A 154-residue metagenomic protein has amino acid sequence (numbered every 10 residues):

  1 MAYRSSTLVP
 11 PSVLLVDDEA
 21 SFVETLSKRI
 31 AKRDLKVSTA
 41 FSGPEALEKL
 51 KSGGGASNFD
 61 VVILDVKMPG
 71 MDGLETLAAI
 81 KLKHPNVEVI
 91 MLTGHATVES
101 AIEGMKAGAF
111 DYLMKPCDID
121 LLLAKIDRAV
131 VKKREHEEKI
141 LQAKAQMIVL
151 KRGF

Functional and structural regions predicted by a protein language model:
M1-S12, V131-F154: Non-catalytic signal-transmission and effector/linker regions of two-component phosphorelay proteins
P11, F41-E45, D72-E75: Acidic catalytic/metal-coordinating carboxylates
A20-T39, A129: Two-component/phosphorelay signaling modules centered on CheY-like receiver
T39-V61: Acidic, metal-coordinating helix/loop segments flanking the phosphotransfer/catalytic sites of two-component signaling
E48, L74-N86: Short amphipathic alpha-helix used as the core "switch/output" element in two-component signaling
M68: Receiver (REC) domain active-site loop signature in two-component systems and cognate sites in sensor histidine kinases
C117-I126: C-terminal output helix
